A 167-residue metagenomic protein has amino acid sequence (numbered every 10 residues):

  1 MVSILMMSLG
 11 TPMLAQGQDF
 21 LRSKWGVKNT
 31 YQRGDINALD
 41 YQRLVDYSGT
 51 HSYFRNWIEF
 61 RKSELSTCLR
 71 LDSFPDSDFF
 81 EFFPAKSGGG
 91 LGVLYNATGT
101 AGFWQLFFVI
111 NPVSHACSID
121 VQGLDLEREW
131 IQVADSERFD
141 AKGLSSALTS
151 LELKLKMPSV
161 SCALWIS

Functional and structural regions predicted by a protein language model:
S3-S167: Carbohydrate-interacting/catalytic domains
